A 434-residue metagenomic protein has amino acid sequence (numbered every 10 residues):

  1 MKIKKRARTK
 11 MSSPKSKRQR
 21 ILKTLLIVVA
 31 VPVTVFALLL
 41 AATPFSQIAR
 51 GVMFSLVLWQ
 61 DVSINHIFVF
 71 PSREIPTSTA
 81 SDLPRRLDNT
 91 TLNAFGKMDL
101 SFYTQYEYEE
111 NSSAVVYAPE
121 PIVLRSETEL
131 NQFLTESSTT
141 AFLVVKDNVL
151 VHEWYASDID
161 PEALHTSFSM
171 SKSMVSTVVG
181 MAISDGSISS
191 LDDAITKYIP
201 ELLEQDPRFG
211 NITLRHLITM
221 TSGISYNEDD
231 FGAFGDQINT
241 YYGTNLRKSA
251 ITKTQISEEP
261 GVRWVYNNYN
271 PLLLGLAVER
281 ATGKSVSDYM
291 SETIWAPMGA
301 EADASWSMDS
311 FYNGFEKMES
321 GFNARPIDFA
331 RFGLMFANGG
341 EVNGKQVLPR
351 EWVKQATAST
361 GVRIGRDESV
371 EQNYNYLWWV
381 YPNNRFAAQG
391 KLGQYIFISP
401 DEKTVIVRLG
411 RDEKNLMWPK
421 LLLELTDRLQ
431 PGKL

Functional and structural regions predicted by a protein language model:
K2-I159, I188, R428-L434: N-terminal leader/targeting segments and the immediately adjacent pre-domain N-terminus
L39-W59, A388-L434: Structured C-terminal helix/loop/strand segments within mature extracytoplasmic catalytic/sensor domains
E136-T139, A163, K391-G393: Short, small/polar residue-rich loop motifs at catalytic or cofactor-binding pockets
N148, T166-L191, L217, L274-V278 (+1 more regions): Active-site SXXK
V149-W154, T196-K197, A233-P260, K284-D303: Short, charged, amphipathic alpha-helices and their helix-cap/turn boundaries
D185-I224, Q255, R280-E319, A324: Active-site helix/loop module of the DD-peptidase/beta-lactamase fold, centered on the serine-lysine SxxK catalytic
N270-A277, M318-E341, Q394-R411: Active-site-proximal alpha-helical segments within enzyme catalytic domains
E301-A302, S307, V353-V405: Active-site Gly/Thr loop motif
